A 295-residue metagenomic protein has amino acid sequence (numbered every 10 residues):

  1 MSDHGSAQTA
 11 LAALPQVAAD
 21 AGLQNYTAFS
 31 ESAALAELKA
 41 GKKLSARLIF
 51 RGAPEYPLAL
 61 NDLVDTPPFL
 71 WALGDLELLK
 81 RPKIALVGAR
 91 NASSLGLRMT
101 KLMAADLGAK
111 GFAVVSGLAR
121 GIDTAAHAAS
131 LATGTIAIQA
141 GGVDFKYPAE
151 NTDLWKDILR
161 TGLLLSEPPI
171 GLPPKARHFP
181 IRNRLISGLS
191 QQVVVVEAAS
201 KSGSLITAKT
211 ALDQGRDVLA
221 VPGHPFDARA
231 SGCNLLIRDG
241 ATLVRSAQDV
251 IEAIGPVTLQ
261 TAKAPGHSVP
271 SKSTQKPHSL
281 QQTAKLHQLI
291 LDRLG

Functional and structural regions predicted by a protein language model:
M1-E55, A220: Short, small/acidic-rich helices and loops at N termini and domain boundaries of DNA replication/processing enzymes
S6, L48-G295: Glycine-biased, small-residue-rich flexible motifs in mid-sequence functional cores and linkers
